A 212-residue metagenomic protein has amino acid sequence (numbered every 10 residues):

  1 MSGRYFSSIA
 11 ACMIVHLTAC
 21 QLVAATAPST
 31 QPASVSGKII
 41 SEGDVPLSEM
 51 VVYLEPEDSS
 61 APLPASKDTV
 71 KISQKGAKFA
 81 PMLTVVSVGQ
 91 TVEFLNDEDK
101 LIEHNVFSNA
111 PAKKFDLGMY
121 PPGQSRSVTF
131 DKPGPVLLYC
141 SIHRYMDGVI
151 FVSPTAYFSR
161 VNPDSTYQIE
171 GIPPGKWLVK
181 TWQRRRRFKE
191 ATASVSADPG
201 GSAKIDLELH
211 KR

Functional and structural regions predicted by a protein language model:
M1-Y5: N-terminal secretory signal peptides that target proteins for export/translocation
S8-Q21: Bacterial N-terminal signal peptides
A25-R212: Extracytoplasmic copper-binding redox domains, predominantly the cupredoxin/blue-copper superfamily
